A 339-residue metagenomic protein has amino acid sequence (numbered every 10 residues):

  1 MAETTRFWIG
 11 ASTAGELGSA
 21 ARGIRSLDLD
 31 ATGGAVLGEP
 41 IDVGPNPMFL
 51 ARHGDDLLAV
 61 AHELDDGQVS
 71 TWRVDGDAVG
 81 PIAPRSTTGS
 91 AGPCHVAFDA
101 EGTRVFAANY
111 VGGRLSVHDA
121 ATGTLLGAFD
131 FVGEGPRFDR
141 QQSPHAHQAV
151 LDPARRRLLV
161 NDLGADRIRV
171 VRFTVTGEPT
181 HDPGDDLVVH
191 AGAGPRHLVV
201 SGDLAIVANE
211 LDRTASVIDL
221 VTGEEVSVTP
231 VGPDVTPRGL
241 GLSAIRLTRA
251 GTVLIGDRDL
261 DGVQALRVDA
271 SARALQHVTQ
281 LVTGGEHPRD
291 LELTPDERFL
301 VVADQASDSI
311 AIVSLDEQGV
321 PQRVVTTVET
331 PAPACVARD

Functional and structural regions predicted by a protein language model:
I9-T13, L17-G18, V60-L64, A107-Y110 (+5 more regions): Conserved beta-strand positions in repeat-built beta-propeller and related beta-rich domains
I24, D66-V69, G113-L115, D166-I168 (+3 more regions): Structural signal for beta-propeller blades
L27-G33, W72-A78, H118-L126, V171-P179 (+3 more regions): Short loop/turn segments immediately following beta-strands, especially the blade-tip and inter-blade linker loops
V36-D42, P81-T87, G127, E134-D139 (+4 more regions): A short beta-strand motif characteristic of beta-propeller blades
L37-G102: Blade-loop segments of beta-propeller domains
G44-G54, T88-T103, G135-R155, V188-L204 (+3 more regions): Beta-rich, blade/repeat-based domains predominating in secreted/periplasmic proteins but also intracellular
R155-R213: Loop-centered beta-sheet repeat module
Q305-A311, R323-D339: Blade-level signature of beta-propeller repeat domains, shared across WD40, Kelch, NHL, RCC1 and BNR/Asp-box propellers
